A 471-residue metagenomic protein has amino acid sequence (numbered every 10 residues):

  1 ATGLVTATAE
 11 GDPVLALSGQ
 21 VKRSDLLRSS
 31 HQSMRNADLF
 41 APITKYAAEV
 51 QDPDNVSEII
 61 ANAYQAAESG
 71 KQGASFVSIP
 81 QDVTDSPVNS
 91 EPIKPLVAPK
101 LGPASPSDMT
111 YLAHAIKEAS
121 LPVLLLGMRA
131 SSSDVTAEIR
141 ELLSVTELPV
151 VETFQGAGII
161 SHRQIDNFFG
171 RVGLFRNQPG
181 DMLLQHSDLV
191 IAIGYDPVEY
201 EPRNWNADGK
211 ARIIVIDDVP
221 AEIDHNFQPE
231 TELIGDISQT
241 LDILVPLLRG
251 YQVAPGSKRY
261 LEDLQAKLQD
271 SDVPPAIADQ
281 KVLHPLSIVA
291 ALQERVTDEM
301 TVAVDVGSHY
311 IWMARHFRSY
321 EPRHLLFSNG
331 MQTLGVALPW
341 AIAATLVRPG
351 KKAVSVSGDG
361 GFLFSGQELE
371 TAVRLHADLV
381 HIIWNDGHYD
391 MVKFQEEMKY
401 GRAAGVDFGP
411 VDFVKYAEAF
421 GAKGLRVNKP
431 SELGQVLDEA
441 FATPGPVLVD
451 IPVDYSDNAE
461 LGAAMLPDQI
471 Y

Functional and structural regions predicted by a protein language model:
A1-A254, D270, A291, R295-D298 (+7 more regions): N-terminal alpha/beta PP-like core and its mobile active-site loop of ThDP/TPP-dependent enzymes
Q20-V21, Q81-D82, M128-S131, G156 (+7 more regions): Short glycine-rich anion-binding loops that position phosphate/pyrophosphate groups of nucleotides and phosphorylated
L27-Q32, H162, F175, H186 (+4 more regions): Thiamine diphosphate
V56-S57, G102-M109, G173, V282-P285 (+3 more regions): A conditional alpha-helix N-cap/helix-loop micro-motif detector
F76-D85, Y260-Q269, V453-A459, M465-I470: A short, charged, Gly/Pro-tolerant segment at domain boundaries
S78, A303-D305, D450: Short beta-strand segments
V215, A303, V356-S357: Generic enzyme active-site microenvironment
L264-P339, A344, K399: Active-site diphosphate/adenylate-binding microenvironment
